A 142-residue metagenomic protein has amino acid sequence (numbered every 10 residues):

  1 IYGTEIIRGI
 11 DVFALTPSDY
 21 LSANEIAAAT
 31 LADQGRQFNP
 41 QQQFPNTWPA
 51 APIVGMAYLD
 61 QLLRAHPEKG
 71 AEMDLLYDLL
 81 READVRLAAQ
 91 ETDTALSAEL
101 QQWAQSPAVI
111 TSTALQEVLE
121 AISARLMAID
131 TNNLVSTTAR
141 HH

Functional and structural regions predicted by a protein language model:
I1-A65, E72-L79: Feature marking well-ordered beta-strand scaffolds used for ligand recognition
T4, T16, T30, T47 (+4 more regions): Residue-identity detector for threonine
D33, L62, H66, A83 (+3 more regions): Short, flexible helical or helix-coil boundary motifs
Q61-E82, D130-V135, A139-H142: C-terminal-biased regions
L63-D74, L87-S97, A108-Q116: Charged, low-complexity interaction regions
L79, A83, L96-P107: Residue-level detector of buried hydrophobic side-chain packing in well-ordered secondary-structure elements
A98, S106-H142: C-terminal amphipathic alpha-helix
